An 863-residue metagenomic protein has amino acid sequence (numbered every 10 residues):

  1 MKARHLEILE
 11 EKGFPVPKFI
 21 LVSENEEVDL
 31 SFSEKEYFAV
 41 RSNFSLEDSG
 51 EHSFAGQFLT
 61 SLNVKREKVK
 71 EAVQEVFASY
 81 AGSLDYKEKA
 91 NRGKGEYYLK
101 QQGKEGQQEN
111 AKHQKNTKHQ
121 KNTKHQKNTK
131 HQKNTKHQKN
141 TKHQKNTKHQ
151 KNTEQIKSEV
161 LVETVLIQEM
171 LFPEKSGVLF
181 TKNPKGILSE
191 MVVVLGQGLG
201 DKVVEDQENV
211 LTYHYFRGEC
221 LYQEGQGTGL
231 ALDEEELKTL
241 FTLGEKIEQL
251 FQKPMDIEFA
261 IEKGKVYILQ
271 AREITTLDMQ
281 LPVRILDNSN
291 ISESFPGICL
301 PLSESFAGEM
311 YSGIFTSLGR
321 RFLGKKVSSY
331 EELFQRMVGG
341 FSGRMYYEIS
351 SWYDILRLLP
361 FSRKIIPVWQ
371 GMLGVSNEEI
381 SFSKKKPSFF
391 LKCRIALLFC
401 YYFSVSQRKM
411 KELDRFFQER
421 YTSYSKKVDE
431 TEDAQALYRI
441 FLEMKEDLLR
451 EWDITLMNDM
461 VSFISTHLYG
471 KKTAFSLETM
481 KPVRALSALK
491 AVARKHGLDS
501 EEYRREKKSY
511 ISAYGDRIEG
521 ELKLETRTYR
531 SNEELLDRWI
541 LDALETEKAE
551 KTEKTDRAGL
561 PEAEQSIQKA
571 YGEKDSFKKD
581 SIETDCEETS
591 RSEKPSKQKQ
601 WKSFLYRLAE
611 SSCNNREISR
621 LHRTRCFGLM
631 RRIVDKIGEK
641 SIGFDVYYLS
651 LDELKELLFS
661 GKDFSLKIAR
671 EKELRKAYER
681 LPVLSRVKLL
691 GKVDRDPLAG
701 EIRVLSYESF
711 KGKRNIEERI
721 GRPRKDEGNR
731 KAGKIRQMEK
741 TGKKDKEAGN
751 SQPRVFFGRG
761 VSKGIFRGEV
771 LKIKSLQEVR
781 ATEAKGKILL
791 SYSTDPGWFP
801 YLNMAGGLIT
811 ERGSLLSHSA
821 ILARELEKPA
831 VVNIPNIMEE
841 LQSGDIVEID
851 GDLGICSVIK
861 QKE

Functional and structural regions predicted by a protein language model:
M1-G95, K100, I156-L166, K175 (+3 more regions): N-terminal beta-alpha lobe that positions the nucleotide/phosphoryl donor in ATP/NTP-coupled carboxylate activation
A3, Q57-G82, F172, S176-G227 (+3 more regions): Extended active-site and interfacial segments that coordinate phosphate-rich ligands in large catalytic machineries
Y37-A39, T164-V165, E190-V192, R754-V755 (+5 more regions): Structural motif
G93-G95, G103-G106, G559, G572 (+5 more regions): Residue-identity detector for glycine
E109-H149, K551-K554: Intrinsically disordered, low-complexity repeat regions of secreted/extracellular protein precursors
E163-V165, G177-V178, Q252-K263: A short glycine-rich, hydrophobically flanked beta-strand micro-motif that places a catalytic Asp/Glu for divalent metal
K202, E236, L240-M255, K263-M279 (+4 more regions): Acidic, glycine-rich flexible loop/linker segments
Q249-M255, K263, C299, A307-K551 (+3 more regions): Contiguous hydrophobic, helix-prone segments at protein termini that mediate membrane targeting/anchoring
